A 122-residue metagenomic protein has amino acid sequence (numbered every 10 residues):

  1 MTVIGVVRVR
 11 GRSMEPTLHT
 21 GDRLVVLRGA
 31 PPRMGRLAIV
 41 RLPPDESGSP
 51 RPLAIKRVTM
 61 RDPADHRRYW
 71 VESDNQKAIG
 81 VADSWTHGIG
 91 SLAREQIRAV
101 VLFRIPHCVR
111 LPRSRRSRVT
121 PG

Functional and structural regions predicted by a protein language model:
M1-G122: Extended hydrophobic leader/signal-anchor segments used for secretion and membrane insertion
